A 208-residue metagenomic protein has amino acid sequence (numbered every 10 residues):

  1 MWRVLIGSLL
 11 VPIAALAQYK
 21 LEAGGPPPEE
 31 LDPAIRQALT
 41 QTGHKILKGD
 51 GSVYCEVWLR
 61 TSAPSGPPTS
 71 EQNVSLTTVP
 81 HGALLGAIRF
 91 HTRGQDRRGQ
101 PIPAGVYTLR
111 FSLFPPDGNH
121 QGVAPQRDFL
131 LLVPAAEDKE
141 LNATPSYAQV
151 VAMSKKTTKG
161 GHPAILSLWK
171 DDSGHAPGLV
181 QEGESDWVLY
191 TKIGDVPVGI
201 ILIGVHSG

Functional and structural regions predicted by a protein language model:
M1-L9: Bacterial N-terminal signal peptides that target proteins for export
P12-A14: N-terminal signal peptide c-region/cleavage motif recognized by signal peptidases
Q18-L76, L132-G208: Primarily secretory-pathway and cell-envelope proteins
V53-C55, L84-G86, P103-G105: Envelope-exposed proteins and targeting segments
S70-V74, L84-R93: N-terminal post-signal-peptidase region of extra-cytosolic proteins
I102, G122-L131: Mature extracellular/secreted ectodomains of secretory-pathway proteins
G105-S112: A short tyrosine-centered beta-strand micro-motif
